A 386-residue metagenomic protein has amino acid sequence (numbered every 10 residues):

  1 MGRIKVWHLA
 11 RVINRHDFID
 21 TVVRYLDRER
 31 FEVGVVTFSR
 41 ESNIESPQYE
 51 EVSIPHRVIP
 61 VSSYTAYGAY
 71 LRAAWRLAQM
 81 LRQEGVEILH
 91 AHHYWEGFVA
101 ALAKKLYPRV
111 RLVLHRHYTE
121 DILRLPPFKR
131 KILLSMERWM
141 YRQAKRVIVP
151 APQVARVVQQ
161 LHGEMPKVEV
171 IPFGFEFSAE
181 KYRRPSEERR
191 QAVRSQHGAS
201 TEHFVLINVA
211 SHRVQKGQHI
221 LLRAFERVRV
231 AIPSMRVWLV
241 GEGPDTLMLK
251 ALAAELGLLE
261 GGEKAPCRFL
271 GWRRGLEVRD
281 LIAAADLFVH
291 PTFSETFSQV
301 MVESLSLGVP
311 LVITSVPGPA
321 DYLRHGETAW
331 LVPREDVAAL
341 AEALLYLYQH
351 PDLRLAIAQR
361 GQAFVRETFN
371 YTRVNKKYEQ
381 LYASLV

Functional and structural regions predicted by a protein language model:
H16-R24, F204-V230, V237, P244-K250 (+2 more regions): A conserved mid-protein helix/loop that constitutes part of the nucleotide-sugar donor-binding site
L81, W272-R273, D280-A285: Short alpha-helical donor nucleotide-sugar binding micro-motif in glycosyltransferases
A91-G97, R116: Short His-centered aromatic/hydrophobic patch
R142-V168, P172-E180: A short, active-site helix/loop in glycosyltransferases that binds the activated sugar's phosphate group
K250-R273: Nucleotide-activated donor-binding/catalytic signature segment of Leloir-type glycosyltransferases, i.e., the conserved
F293: Aromatic "clamp/platform" in nucleotide-sugar-dependent glycosyltransferases that forms part of the donor/acceptor
P310-I313: Short hydrophobic beta-strand element within catalytic cores of glycosyltransferases and related nucleotide-activated
H325-G326, W330-V337, Y346-P351: Conserved acidic donor-binding segment of nucleotide-sugar-dependent glycosyltransferases
